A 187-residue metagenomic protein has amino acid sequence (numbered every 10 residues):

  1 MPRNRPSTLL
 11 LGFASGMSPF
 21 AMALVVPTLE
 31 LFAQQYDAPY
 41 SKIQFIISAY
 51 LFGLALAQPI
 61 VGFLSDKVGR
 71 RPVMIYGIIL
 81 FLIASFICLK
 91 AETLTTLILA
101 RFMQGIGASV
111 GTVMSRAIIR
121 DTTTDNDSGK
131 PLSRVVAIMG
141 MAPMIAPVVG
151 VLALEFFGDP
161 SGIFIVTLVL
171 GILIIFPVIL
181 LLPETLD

Functional and structural regions predicted by a protein language model:
P6-Y40: Extracytoplasmic
S15, I47, L51, L132-G140: Small-residue-rich transmembrane alpha-helices and their cytosolic helix-loop interfaces in multi-pass secondary
P19, A23, L89, G105-V113 (+1 more regions): Small-residue-rich segments within alpha-helical transmembrane domains of MFS-like 12-TM solute carriers
A23, L51-P59, P143-M144: Residue-level signature of mid-helix packing/kink "hotspots" within the transmembrane helices of 12-pass Major
F32-A33, L64-S65, L152-G158: Interfacial helix-cap and linker-helix signal at transmembrane-aqueous boundaries of multi-pass secondary transporters
L56-T95: Conserved MFS/SLC helix-loop-helix module at the cytosolic interface between two early adjacent transmembrane helices
T96, S133-L180: Helix-loop-helix hairpin linking two adjacent transmembrane segments in secondary transporters
A100-M141: Cytoplasmic helix-loop-helix junction between adjacent transmembrane helices in 12-TM secondary transporters
